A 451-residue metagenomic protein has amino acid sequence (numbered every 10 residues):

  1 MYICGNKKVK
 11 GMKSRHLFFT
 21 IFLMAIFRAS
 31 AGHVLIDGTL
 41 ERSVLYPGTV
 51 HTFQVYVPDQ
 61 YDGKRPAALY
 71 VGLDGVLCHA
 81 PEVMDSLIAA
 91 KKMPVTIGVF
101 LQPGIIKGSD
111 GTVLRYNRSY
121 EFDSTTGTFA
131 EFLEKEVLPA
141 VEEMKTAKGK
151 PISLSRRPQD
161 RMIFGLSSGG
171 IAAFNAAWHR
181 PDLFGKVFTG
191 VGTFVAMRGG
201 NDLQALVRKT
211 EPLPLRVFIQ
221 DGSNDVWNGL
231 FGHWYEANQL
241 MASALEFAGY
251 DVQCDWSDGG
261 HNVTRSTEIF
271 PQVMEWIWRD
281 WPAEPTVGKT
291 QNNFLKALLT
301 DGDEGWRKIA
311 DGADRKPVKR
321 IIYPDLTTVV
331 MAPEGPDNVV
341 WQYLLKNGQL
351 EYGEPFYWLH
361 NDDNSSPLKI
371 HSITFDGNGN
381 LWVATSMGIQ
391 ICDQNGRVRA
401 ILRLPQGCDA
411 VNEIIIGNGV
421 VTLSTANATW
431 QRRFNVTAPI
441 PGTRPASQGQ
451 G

Functional and structural regions predicted by a protein language model:
G32-Q291: Non-catalytic cap/lid and distal C-terminal segments of serine-dependent acyl enzymes
P214-L215, G348-G407: Glycine/small-residue-rich hydrophobic helix-like segments
G288-K308, G442: Blade/loop signatures of beta-propeller domains
W306-K308, G312-V329, H360-N380, A384 (+1 more regions): Beta-rich, blade/repeat-based domains predominating in secreted/periplasmic proteins but also intracellular
R307-A310, E351-W358, A400-R403, P441-G449: Beta-propeller fold detector
M331-P333, A384, S424-A426: Residue-level marker for isolated small/hydroxyl-bearing positions within beta-strands of beta-sheet-rich domains
D337-V340, I389-Q390, T429-W430: Structural signal for beta-propeller blades
Q342-Q349, R433-I440: Short loop/turn segments immediately following beta-strands, especially the blade-tip and inter-blade linker loops
